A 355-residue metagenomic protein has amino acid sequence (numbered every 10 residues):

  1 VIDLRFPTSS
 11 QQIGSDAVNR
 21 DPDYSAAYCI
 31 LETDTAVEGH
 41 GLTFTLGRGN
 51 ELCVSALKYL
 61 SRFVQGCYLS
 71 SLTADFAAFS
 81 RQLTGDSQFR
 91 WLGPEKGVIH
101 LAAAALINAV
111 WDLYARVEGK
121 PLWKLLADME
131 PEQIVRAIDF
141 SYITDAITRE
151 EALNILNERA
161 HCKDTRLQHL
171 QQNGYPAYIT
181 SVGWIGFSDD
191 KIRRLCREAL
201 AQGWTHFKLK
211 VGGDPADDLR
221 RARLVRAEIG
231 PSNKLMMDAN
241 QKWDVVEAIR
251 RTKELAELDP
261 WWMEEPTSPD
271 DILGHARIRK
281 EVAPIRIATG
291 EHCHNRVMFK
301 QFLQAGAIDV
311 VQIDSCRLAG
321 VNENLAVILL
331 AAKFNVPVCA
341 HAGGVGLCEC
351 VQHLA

Functional and structural regions predicted by a protein language model:
V1-L235, N240-E257: N-terminal capping/lid subdomain adjacent to the active-site entrance of alpha/beta enzymes
K208-V345, E349: Catalytic core of soluble alpha/beta enzymes
V351-L354: His/Asp/Glu-enriched, well-ordered alpha-helical/loop segment that forms or immediately abuts the divalent-metal
